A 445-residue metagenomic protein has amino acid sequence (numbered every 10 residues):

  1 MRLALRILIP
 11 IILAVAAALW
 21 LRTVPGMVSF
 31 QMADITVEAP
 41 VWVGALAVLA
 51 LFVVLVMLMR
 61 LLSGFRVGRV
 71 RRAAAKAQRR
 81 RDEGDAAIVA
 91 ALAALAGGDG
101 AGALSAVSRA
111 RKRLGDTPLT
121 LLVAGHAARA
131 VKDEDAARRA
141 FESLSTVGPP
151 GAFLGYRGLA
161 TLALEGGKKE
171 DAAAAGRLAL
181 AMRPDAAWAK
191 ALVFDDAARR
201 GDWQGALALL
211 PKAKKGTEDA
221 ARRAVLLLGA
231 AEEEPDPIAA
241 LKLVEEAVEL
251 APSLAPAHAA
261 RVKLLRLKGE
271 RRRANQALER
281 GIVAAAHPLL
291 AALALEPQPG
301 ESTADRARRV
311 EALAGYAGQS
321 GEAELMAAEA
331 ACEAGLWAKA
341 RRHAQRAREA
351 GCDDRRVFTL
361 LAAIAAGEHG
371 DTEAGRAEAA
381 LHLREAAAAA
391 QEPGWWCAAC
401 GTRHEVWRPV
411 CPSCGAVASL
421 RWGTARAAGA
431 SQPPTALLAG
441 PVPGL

Functional and structural regions predicted by a protein language model:
M1-L8: Alpha-helical transmembrane segments and their helix-start/interface "positive-inside/aromatic belt" motifs in integral
L8-A17, L46-V54: Core hydrophobic alpha-helical membrane-spanning segments
A17-F30: Membrane-helix interface motif
F30-Q31, A39: Hydrophobic alpha-helical signal-anchor/transmembrane segments
V37-W42, R72-A93: Membrane-cytosol interface motif
W42-A74: Transmembrane alpha-helices and immediately adjacent membrane-cytoplasm interface residues in multi-pass integral
K76-G84, G97-A101, S108-K112, P118-L122 (+3 more regions): Repeat-based scaffolding regions
